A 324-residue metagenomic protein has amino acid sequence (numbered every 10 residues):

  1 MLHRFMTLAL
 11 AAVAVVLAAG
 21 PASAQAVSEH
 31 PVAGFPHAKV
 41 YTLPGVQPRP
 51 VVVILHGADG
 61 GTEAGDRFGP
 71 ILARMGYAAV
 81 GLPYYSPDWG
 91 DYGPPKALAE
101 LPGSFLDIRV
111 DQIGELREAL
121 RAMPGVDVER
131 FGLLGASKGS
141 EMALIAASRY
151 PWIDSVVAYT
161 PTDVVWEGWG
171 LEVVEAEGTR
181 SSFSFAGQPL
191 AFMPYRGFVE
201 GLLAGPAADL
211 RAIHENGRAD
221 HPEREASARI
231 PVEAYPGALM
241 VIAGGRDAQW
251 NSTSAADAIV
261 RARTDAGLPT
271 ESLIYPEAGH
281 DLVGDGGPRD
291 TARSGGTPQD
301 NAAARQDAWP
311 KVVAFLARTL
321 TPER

Functional and structural regions predicted by a protein language model:
A24-Q47: N-terminal cap/lid segment of alpha/beta-hydrolase-fold proteins
Q47-R49, G57-G90, A248-S252: Short substrate-entry loop that stabilizes the transition state in hydrolases
L101-P124: Alpha/beta-hydrolase active-site loop
V126-S137: Alpha/beta-hydrolase fold nucleophile elbow
G135-I145: Glycine-rich nucleophile elbow surrounding the catalytic serine of serine-hydrolase chemistry
S148, S155-A234: Accessory cap/linker subdomain of secreted extracellular hydrolases
Y235, V241-A243: Short beta-strand/loop motif that positions the catalytic acidic residue of the alpha/beta-hydrolase fold
S254-D257, A266-R324: C-terminal catalytic histidine-bearing segment of alpha/beta-hydrolase fold enzymes
